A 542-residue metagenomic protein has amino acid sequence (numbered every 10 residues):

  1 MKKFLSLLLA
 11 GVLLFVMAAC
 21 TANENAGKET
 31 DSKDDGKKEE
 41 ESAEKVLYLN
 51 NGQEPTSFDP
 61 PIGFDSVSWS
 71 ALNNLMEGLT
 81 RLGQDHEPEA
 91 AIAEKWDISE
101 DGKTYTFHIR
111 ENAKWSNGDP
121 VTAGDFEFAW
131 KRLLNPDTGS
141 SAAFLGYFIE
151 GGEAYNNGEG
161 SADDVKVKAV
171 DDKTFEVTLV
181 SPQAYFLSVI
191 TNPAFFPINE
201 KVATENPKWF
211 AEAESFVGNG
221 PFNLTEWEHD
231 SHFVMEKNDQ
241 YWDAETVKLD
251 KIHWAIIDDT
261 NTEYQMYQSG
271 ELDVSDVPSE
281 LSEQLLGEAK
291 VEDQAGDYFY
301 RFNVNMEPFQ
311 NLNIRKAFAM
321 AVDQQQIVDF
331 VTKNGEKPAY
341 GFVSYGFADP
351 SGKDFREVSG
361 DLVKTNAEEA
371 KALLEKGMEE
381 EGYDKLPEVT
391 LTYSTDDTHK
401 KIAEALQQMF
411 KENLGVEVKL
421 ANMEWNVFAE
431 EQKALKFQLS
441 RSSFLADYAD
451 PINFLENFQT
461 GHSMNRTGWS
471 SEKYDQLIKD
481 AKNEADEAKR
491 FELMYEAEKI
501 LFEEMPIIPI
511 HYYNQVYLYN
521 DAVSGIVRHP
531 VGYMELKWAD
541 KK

Functional and structural regions predicted by a protein language model:
N50-E100, V217, K537: N-terminal lobe/hinge region of extracytoplasmic solute-binding protein
E94-A142, E176, P308: Aromatic- and charge-enriched surface segment that lines or borders ligand/interaction sites
A162, K168, K173, L179-V247 (+2 more regions): Gly/Pro-rich hinge or "lid" segments in bacterial periplasmic/extracellular proteins
T225-E236, H253-M306, D329-F330, P338: Extracellular/periplasmic solute-recognition and catalytic clefts
K337-G377, T398-K400: Structural transition elements
V363, E417-F428, E456-N520, K542: Extracytoplasmic/peripheral linker and loop segments enriched in polar/acidic and small residues with frequent Thr/Pro
E375-A446, E487, Q515: Ligand/substrate-recognition segments at binding pockets and active sites
Y517-K542: Long beta-strand-rich cores associated with HINT superfamily self-processing modules
